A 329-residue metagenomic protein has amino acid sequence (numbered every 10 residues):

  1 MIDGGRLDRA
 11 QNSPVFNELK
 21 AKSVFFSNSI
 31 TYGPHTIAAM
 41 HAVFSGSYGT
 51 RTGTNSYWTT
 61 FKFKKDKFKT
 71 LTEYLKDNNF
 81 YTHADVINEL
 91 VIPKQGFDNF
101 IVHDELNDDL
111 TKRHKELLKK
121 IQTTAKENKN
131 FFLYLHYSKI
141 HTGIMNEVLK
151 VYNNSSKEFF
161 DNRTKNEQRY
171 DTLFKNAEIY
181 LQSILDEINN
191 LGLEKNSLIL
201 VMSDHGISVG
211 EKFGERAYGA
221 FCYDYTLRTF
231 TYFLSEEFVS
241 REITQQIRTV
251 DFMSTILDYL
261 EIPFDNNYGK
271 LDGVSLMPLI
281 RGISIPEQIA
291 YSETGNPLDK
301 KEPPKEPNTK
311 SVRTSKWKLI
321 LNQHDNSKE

Functional and structural regions predicted by a protein language model:
M1-E329: Catalytic domains that recognize anionic headgroups
